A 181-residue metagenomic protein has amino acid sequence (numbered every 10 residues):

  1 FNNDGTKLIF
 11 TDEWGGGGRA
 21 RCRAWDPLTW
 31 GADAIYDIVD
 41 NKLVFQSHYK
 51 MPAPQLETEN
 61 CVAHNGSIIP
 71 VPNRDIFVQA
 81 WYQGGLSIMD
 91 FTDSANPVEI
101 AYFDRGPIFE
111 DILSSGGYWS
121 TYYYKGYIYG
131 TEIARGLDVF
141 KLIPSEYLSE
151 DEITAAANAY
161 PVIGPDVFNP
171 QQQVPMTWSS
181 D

Functional and structural regions predicted by a protein language model:
F1-D181: Feature marking well-ordered beta-strand scaffolds used for ligand recognition
